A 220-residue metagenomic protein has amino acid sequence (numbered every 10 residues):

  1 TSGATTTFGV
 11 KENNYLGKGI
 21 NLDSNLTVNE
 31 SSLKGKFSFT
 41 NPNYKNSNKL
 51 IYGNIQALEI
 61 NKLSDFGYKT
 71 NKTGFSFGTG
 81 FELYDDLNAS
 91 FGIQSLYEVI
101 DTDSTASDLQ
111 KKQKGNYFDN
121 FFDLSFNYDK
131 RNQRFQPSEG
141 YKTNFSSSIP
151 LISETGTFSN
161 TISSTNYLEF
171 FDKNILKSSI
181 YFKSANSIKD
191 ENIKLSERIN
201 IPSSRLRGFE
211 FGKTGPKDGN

Functional and structural regions predicted by a protein language model:
T1, T6-N29, I51-N61, G140-L151 (+2 more regions): Transmembrane beta-strand segments that form the barrel wall of outer-membrane beta-barrel proteins
T1-S2, T105-N220: C-terminal outer-membrane beta-barrel translocator/porin domains of Gram-negative envelope proteins and their
G3, N14-L22, Y44-I51, Y84-F91 (+2 more regions): Repeated loop/turn-to-beta-strand initiation elements of outer-membrane beta-barrel proteins
T5-T7, N21, K34-K36, L50-Y52 (+6 more regions): Broad gene-expression machinery/nucleic-acid interaction feature
F8-E12, F37-N41, F75-F81, I93 (+4 more regions): Residues on the lipid-exposed face of transmembrane beta-strands in outer-membrane beta-barrel proteins
L16-K18, S32, K45, E59-D65 (+6 more regions): Gram-negative outer-membrane beta-barrel proteins
T27-N29, Q94-L96, Y181-A185: Short loop/turn motifs enriched for small/polar and acidic residues
L33-N116, L124: Transmembrane beta-barrel wall of Gram-negative outer-membrane proteins
